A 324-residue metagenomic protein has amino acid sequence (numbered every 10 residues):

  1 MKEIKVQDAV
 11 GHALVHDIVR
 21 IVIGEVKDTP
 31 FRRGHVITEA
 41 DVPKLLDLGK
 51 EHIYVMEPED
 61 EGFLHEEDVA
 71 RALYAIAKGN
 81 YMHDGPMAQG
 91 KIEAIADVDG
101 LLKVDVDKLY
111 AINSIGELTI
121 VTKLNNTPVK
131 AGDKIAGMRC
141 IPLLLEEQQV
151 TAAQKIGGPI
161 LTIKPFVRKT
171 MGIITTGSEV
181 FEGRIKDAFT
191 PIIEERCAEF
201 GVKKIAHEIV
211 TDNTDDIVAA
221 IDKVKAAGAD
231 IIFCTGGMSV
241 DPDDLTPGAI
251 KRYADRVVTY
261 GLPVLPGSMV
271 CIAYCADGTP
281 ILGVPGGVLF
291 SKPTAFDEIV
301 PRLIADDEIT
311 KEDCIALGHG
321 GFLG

Functional and structural regions predicted by a protein language model:
M1-Q89: Short, low-complexity N-terminal leaders and the immediately following helix N-cap/first helix
Q7-G11, T29, D84-M87, T127-V129 (+4 more regions): Solvent-exposed alpha-helices and their adjacent loops that cap or buttress functional pockets in soluble metabolic
I23, D47-E51, A75-M82, A131-K134 (+6 more regions): Generic secondary-structure signature for well-ordered alpha-helical cores
R32, T38, L124, P128-A131 (+1 more regions): Residue-level recognition of short, solvent-exposed, well-ordered loop/turn junctions that link secondary-structure
V55-M56, M82-M87, E146-E147, K203-H207 (+1 more regions): Flexible, glycine/charged-enriched surface loops at secondary-structure junctions
E59-F166: Extended, charged alpha/beta regions that create polyanion-binding interfaces
G157-D212, D216: Glycine-rich phosphate/diphosphate-binding loop of Rossmann-like nucleotide-binding domains
S178, I205-G324: Short glycine/threonine-rich loop/turn motifs
